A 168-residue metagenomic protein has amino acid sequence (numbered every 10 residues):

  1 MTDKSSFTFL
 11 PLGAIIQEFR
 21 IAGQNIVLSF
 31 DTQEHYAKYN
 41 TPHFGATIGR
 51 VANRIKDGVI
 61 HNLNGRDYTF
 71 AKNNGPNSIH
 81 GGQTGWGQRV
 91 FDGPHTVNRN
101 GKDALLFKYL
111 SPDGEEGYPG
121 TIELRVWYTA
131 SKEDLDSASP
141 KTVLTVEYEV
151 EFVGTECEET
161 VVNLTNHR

Functional and structural regions predicted by a protein language model:
M1-R168: Surface-exposed acidic/polar loop and edge beta-strand patches at domain peripheries
